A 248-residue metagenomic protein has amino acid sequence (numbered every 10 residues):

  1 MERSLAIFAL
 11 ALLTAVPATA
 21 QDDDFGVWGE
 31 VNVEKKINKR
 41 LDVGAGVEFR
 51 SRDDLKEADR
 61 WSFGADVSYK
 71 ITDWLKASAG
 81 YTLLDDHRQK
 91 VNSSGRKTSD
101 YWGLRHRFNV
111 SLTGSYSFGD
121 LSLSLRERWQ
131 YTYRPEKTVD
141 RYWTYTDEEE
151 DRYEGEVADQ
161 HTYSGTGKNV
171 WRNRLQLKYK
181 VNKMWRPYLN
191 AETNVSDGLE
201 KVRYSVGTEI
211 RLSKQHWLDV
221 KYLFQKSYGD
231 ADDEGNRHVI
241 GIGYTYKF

Functional and structural regions predicted by a protein language model:
A15-P17: N-terminal signal peptide c-region/cleavage motif recognized by signal peptidases
Q21-H87: Start-of-domain marker
F25-V27, D59-W61, L104-F108, S164-W171 (+2 more regions): Residues that define the transmembrane beta-barrel architecture of outer-membrane proteins
V31, G64-A65, V110-L112, N173-L175 (+2 more regions): Membrane-embedded beta-strands of outer-membrane beta-barrel proteins, especially the hydrophobic/small aromatic
K39-A45, W74-A79, G119-L123, M184-P187 (+1 more regions): Repeated loop/turn-to-beta-strand initiation elements of outer-membrane beta-barrel proteins
V47-D53, Y81-H87, Y116-F118, W129-Y133 (+3 more regions): Transmembrane beta-strands of outer-membrane beta-barrel pores
F49-D53, S94-S99, A158-Y163, E192-N194 (+1 more regions): Extracellular loop and loop/strand-boundary signature of outer-membrane beta-barrel proteins
S68, L112-S117, I210-W217, N236-F248: Outer-membrane beta-barrel "beta-signal"
